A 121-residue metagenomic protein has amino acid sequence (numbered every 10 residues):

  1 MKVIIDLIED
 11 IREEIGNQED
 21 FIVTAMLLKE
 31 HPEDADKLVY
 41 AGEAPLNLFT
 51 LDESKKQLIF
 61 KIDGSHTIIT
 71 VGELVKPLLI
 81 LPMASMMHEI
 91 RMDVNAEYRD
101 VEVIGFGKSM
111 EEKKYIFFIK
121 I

Functional and structural regions predicted by a protein language model:
K2, R12-I121: Detector for the mature cores of small, proteolytically processed and post-translationally modified peptide effectors
